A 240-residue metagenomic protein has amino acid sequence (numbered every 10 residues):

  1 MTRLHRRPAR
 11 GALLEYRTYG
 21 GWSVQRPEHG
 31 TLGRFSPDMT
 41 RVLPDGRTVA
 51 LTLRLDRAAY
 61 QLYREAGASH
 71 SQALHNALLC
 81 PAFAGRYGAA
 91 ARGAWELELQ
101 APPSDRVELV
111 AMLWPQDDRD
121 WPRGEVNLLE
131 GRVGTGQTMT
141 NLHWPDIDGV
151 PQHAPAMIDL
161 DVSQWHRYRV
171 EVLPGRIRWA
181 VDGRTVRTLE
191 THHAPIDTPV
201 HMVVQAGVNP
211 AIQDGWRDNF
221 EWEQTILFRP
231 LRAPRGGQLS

Functional and structural regions predicted by a protein language model:
M1-S104, A233-S240: Low-complexity, Ser/Thr/Pro/Gly-rich disordered linker/stalk regions
G11-V24, L129, R176-L227, G236: Aromatic sugar-binding interfaces of carbohydrate-active proteins
V42, M112-H143: Glycan-recognition/cleft segments
L55-R57, L99-A101, P115, V172 (+1 more regions): Short beta-strand segments enriched in hydrophobic/aromatic residues within well-folded beta-rich domains
N76-G93, M157-Q164, A194-P195, W222: Extracellular/lumenal carbohydrate-interaction signature centered on repeated Trp-anchored short motifs
W95-L97, Q164-V172, I177-W179: Short tryptophan-centered beta-strand motifs in secreted/extracellular beta-sheet-rich domains of glycan-recognition
A101-V107, D117-D120, P174-R176: Extended, low-complexity, turn-rich repeat/linker tracts enriched in Gly/Pro/Ser/Thr and Asp/Glu that occur
W144-R167: Short, aromatic/His-centered strand-loop micro-motif at the edge of beta-sheets
